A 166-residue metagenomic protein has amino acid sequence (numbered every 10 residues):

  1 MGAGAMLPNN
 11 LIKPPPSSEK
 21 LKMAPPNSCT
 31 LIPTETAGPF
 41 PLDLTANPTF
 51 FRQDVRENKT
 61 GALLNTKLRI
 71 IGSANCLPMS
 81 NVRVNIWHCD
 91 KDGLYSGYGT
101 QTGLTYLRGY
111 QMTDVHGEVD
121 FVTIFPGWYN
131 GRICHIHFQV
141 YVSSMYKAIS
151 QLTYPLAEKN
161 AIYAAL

Functional and structural regions predicted by a protein language model:
M1-L11: N-terminal export signals
P15-L166: Beta-strand-dominated extracellular/periplasmic modules and repeats in secreted or surface-exposed proteins
